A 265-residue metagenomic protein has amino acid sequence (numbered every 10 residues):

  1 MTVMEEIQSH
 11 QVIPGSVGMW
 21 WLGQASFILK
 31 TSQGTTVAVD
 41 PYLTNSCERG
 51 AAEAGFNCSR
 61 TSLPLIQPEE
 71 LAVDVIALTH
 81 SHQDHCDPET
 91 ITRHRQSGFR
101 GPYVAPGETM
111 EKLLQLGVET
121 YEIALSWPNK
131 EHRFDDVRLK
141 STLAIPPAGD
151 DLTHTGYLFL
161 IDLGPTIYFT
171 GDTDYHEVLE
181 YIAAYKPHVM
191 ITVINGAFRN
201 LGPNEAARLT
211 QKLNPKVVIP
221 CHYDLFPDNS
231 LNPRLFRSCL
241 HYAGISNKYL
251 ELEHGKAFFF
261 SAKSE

Functional and structural regions predicted by a protein language model:
M1-R60, L235-Y242, H254-K256: Zn-dependent metallo-beta-lactamase
V12-V17, K30-V37, E131-K140, L160-T166 (+1 more regions): Beta-strand-turn-beta hairpins that frame and shape the catalytic cleft of phosphate-ester-processing enzymes
A25, T44-S46, H82-C86, M110-K112 (+6 more regions): Active-site environment of divalent metal-dependent phosphoester hydrolases
G34-A77, S81, E89-R93, P147-G149 (+1 more regions): Pre-active-site segment of Zn-dependent metallo-hydrolases
T35-T36, S97-P102, N214-V217, I245-N247: A short helix->loop->beta-strand "cap" motif at the edges of active sites that frequently abuts
A38-D40, A72-D84, V104-P106, I167-G171 (+3 more regions): Active-site neighborhood of phospho(di)ester-bond hydrolases with catalytic His/Asp-centered motifs
E89, I145-K212: Active-site-proximal loop/helix segments of hydrolase catalytic cores
G117-R133, Y181, A207-E265: Binuclear metal-ion centers of metallo-dependent hydrolases, dominated by the metallo-beta-lactamase
